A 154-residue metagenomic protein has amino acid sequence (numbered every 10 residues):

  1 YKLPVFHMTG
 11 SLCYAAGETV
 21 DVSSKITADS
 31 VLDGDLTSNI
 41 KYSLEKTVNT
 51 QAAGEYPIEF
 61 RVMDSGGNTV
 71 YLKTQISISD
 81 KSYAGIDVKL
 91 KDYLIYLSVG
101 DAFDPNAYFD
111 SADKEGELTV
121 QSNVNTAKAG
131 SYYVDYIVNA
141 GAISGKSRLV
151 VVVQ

Functional and structural regions predicted by a protein language model:
Y1-G34, S82-E115: Solvent-exposed, low-complexity, repeat-rich "mucin-like" stalks and linkers
L32-I78, A112-Q154: Serine/threonine-rich, repeat-prone extracellular segments and beta-strand-based repeat modules of secreted/surface
